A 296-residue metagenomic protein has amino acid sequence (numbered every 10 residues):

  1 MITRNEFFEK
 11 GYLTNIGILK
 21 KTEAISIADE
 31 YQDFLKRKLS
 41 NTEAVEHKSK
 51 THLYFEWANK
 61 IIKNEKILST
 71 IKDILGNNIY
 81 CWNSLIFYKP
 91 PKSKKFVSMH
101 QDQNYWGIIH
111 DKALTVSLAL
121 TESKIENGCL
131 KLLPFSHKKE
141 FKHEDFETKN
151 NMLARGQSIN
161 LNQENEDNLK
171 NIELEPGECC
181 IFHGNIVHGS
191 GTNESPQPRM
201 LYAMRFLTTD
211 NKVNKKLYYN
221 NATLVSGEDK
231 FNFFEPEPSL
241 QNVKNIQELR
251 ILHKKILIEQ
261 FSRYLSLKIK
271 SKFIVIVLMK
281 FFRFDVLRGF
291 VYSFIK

Functional and structural regions predicted by a protein language model:
M1-I108, D145: Non-heme Fe(II)-dependent double-stranded beta-helix
Y12-T14, I18, T115-A119, L169-N171 (+2 more regions): Conserved hydrophobic/aromatic beta-strand scaffold that supports enzyme active sites
L19-K21, F87-K89, N104, S123-I125 (+3 more regions): Short, solvent-exposed loop/turn segments at secondary-structure junctions
L35-R37, I186-K296: Non-heme Fe(II)/2-oxoglutarate
V45, I125-V187, G191: Double-stranded beta-helix
N77, Q103-I108, L118-C129, F135-H137: Active-site region of the double-stranded beta-helix
H100-A113, D167-N168, L174, Q197: A short beta-loop-beta micro-motif enriched in histidine and acidic residues
G107-I125, E173, I181, R205-T208: Short, conserved beta-strand element in jelly-roll/cupin
